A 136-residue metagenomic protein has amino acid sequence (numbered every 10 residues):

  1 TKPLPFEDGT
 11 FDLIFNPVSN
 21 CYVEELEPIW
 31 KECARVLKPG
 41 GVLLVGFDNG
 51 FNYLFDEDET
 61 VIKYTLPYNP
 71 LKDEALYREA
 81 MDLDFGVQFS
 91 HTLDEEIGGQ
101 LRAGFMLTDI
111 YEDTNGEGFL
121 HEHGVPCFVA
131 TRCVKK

Functional and structural regions predicted by a protein language model:
K2-I14: A short acidic, Gly/Pro-enriched loop at the edge of an enzyme's catalytic core that lines a small-molecule cofactor
D12-E27: A short SAM/SAH-binding and catalytic strip from SAM-dependent methyltransferases
F15, V45-F47, D109: Hydrophobic residues in well-ordered beta-strands that form the structural core
E27-V42: A short glycine-rich, Lys/Arg-flanked "PGG" loop and its adjoining helix->strand segment in the class I
V42-L76: Conserved class I S-adenosyl-L-methionine
V45-F47, F51-F55, A80-E95: Acceptor-substrate binding/catalytic loop of class I
G86-I110: Short alpha-helix
A103-F105, F119-K136: Core SAM-dependent methyltransferase catalytic element
